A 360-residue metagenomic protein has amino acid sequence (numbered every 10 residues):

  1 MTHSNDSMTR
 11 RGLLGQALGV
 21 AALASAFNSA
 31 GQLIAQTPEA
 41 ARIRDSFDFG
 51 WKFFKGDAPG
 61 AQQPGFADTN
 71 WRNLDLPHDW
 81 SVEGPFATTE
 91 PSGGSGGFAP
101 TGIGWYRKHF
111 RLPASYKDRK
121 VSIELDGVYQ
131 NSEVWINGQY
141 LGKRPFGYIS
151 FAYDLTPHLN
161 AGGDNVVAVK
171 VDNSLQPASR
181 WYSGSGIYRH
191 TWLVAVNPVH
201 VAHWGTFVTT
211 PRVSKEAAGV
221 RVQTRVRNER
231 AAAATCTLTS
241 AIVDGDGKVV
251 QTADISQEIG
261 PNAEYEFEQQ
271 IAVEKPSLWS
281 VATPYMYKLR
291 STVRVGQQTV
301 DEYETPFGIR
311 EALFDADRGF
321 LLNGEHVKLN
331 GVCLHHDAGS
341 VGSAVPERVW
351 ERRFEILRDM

Functional and structural regions predicted by a protein language model:
M1-T9, V20-A22, A26, I34: N-terminal secretory signal peptides
G12, Q16-V20, G31-S92, V166-K170 (+4 more regions): Accessory carbohydrate-binding/adhesion or oligomerization-edge regions at the termini of glycan-active proteins
D57, G96, T101-W204, E229: Accessory beta-strand-rich segments of carbohydrate-active enzymes
V82-L112, Y116-E124, Q130-W135, W204-T206 (+1 more regions): Active-site-adjacent substrate/metal-binding segments within catalytic domains of carbohydrate-active enzymes
I103, G162, A217, G260-E264: Solvent-exposed, conformationally flexible loop/turn segments
D118-R119, L159-D164, E274-M286: Short glycine/proline/serine/threonine-rich loop/turn segments at secondary-structure transition edges
G219-Q257: Beta-strand-rich binding/interaction modules
T252-K275: Intrinsically disordered, low-complexity Pro/Gly/Ser/Thr-rich segments with frequent PxxP/GP/PP motifs and embedded
